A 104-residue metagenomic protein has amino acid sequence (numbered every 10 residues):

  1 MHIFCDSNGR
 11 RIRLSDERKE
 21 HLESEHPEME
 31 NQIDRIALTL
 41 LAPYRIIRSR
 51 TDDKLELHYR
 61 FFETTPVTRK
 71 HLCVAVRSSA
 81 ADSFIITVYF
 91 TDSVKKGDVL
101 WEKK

Functional and structural regions predicted by a protein language model:
M1-K104: Ribonuclease/tRNase effector modules and their secretory precursors
